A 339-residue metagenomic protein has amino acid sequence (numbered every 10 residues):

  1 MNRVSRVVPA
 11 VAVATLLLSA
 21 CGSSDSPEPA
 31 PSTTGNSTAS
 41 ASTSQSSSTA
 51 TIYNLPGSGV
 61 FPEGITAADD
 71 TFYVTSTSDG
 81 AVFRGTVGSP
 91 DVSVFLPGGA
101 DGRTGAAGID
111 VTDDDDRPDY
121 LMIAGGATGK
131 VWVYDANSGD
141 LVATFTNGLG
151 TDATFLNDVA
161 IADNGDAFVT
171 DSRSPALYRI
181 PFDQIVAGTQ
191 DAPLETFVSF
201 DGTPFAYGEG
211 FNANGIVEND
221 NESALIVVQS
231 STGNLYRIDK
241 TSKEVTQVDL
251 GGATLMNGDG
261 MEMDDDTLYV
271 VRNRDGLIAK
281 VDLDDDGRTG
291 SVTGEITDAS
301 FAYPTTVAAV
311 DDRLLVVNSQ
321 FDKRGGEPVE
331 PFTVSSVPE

Functional and structural regions predicted by a protein language model:
M1-A10: Bacterial N-terminal signal peptides that target proteins for export
A12-L16, C21-S46: Short, low-complexity, disordered segments immediately C-terminal to signal peptides in bacterial exported proteins
A41-G59, G290-G294, V337-P338: A short helix->beta-strand "capping" segment at the edge of beta-propeller domains
P56-T71, A100-M122, G148-A167, G202-A224 (+2 more regions): Beta-rich, blade/repeat-based domains predominating in secreted/periplasmic proteins but also intracellular
Y73-D79, D114, P118-A127, A167-R173 (+4 more regions): Conserved beta-strand positions in repeat-built beta-propeller and related beta-rich domains
T86-P90, D135-D140, P181-I185, D239-E244 (+2 more regions): Short loop/turn segments that connect beta-strands within beta-propeller blades
V133-T196: Hydrophobic alpha-helical segments and helix pairs
T306-E339: Blade-level signature of beta-propeller repeat domains, shared across WD40, Kelch, NHL, RCC1 and BNR/Asp-box propellers
